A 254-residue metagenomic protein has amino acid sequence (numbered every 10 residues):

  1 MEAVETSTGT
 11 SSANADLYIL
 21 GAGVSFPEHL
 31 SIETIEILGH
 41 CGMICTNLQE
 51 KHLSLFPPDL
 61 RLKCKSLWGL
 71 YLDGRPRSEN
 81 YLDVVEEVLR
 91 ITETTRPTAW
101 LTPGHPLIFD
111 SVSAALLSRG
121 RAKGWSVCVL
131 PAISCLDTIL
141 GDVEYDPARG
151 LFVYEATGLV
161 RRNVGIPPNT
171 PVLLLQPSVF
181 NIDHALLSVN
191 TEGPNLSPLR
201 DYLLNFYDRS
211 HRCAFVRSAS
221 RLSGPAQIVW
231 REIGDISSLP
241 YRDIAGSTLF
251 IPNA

Functional and structural regions predicted by a protein language model:
E2-E28, I32-L130, I236, S247-T248: Class I S-adenosyl-L-methionine
E2-L20, M43, E93, S126-A254: Beta-strand/loop-alpha-helix module characteristic of Rossmann-like adenine-cofactor folds
